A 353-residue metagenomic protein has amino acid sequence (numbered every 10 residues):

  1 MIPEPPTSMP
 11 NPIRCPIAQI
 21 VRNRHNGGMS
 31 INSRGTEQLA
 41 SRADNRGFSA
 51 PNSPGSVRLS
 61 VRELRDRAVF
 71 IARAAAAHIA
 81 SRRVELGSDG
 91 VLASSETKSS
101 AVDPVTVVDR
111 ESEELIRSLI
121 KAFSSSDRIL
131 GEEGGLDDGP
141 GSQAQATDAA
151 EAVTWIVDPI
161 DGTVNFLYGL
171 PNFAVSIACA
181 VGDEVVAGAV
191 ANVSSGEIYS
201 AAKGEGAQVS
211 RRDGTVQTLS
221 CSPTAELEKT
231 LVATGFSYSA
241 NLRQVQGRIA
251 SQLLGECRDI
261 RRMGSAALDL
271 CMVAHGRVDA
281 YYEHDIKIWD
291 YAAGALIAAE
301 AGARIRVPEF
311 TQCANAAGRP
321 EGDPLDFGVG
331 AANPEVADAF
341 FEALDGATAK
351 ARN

Functional and structural regions predicted by a protein language model:
P3-P6, P10-P12, P16-N23: Short amphipathic, helix-prone segments within low-complexity/disordered or flexible regions
T7, I13, M29-F70, A76 (+3 more regions): Oxyanion/phosphate-interacting regions
H25-I160, A349-N353: N-terminal subdomain of lithium-sensitive/metallo-dependent phosphomonoesterases centered on the IMPase/IPPase/PAP
R62, A122, L130, D137-T215 (+1 more regions): Active-site-adjacent structural elements in enzyme catalytic cores
H78, S126-R128, D259, D279 (+1 more regions): Residue-level detector of anion-binding/catalytic polar loops
I79, D109, I120, T163 (+6 more regions): Residue-level signal for inorganic ion chemistry
E132, M263-S265, P308: Conserved beta-strand termini and adjacent loop/short-helix elements that scaffold enzyme active sites in alpha/beta
I177-L270, G318-P320, P324-N353: Acidic beta-strand-loop-alpha-helix segment within the catalytic core of divalent metal-dependent phosphate-processing
